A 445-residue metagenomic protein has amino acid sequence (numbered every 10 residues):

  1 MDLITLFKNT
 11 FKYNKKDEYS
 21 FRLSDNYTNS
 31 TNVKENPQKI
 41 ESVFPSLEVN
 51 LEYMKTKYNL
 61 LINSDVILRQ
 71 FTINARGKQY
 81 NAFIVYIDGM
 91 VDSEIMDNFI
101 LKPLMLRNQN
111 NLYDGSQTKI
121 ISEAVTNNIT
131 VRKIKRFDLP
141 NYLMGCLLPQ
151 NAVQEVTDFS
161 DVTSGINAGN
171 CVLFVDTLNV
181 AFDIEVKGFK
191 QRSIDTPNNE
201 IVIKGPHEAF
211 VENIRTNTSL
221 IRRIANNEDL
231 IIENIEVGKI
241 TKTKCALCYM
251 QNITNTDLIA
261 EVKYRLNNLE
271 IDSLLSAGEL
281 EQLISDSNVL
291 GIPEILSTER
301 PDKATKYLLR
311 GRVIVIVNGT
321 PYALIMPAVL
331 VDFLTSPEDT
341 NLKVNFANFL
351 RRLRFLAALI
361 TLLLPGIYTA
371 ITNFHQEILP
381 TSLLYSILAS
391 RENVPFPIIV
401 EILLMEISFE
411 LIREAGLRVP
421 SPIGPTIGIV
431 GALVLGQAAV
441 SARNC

Functional and structural regions predicted by a protein language model:
M1-L363, I378-T381: Membrane-embedded alpha-helical signal segments
V315, Y322, A328-C445: Transmembrane alpha-helical segments that form the functional core of multipass membrane systems
